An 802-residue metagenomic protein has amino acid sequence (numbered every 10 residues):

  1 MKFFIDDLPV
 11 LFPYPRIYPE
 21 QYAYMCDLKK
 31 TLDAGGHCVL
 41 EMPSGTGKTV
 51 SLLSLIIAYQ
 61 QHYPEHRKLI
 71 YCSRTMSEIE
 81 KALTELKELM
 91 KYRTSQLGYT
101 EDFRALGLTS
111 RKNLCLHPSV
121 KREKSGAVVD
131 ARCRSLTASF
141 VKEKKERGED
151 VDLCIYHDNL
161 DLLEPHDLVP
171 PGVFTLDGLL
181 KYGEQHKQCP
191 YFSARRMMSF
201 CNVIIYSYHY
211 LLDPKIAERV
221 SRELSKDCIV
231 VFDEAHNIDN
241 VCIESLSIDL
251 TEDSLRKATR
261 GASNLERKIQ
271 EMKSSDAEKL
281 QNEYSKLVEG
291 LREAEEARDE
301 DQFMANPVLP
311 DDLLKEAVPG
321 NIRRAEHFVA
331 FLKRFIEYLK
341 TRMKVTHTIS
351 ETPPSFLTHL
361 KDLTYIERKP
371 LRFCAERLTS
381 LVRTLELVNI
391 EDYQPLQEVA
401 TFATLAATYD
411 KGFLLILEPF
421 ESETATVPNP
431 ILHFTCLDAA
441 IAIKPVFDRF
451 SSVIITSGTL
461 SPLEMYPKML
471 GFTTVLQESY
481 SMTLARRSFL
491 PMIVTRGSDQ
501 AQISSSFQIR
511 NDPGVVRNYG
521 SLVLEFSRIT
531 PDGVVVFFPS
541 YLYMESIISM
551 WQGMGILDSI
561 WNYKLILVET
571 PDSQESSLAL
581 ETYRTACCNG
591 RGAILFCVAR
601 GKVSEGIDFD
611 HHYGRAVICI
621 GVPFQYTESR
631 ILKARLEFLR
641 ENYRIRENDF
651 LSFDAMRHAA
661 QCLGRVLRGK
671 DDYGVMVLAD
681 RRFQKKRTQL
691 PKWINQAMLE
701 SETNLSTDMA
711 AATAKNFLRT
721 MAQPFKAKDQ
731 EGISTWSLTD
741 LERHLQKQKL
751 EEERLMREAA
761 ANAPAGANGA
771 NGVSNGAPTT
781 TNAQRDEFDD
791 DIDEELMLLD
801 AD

Functional and structural regions predicted by a protein language model:
M1-E41, S54: Conserved pre-motif I regulatory segment
M1-L11, P15-R16, Y63-I204, H209-L212 (+5 more regions): A substrate-engagement module of RecA-like helicase motors
K29-K30, T49-P64, T84-L89: Walker A/P-loop NTP-binding motif
T175-C201, L212-R222, H359-A501, Q508 (+2 more regions): A contiguous, basic/glycine-rich beta-loop/short-helix subdomain that forms a polymer-engagement track
L224-R256: SF2 helicase catalytic motif II
P445, Q502-P539: Conserved interdomain hinge at the start of the Helicase C-terminal
T495-G514, L567-K686: Conserved RecA-like P-loop NTPase helicase motor core
Y541-T570: Conserved helicase motor "Helicase C" RecA-like lobe of SF1/SF2 P-loop NTPases
